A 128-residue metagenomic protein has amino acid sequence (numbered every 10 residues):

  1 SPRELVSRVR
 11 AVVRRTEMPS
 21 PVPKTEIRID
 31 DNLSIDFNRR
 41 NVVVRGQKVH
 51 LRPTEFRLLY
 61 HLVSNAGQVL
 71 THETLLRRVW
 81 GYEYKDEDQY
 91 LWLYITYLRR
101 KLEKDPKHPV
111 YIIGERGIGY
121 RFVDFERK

Functional and structural regions predicted by a protein language model:
S1-R14, H50-Y60, H72, K85-D105 (+1 more regions): DNA-recognition element of transcription regulators
R3, Q68-V79: Short coil-to-helix segment of the ABC ATPase nucleotide-binding domain corresponding to the Q-loop/switch region
A11-F56, Y60-V69, E73: Short, Lys/Arg-enriched segments at the junction into DNA-binding effector domains of transcriptional regulators
S20, D124-K128: C-terminal end segment of the histidine kinase catalytic
